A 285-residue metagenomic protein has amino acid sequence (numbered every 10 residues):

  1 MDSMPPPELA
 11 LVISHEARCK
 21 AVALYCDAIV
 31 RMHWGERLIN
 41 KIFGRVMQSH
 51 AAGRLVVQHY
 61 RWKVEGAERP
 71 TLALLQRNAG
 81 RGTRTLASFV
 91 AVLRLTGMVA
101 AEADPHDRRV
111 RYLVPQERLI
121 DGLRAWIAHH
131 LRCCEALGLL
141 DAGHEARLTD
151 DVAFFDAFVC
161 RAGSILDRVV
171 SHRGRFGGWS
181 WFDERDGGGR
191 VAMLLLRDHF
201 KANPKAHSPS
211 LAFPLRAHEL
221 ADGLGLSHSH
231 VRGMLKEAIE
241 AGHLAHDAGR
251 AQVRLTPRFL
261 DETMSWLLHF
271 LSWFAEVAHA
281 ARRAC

Functional and structural regions predicted by a protein language model:
M1-S3, H15-P105, V110-H129, G163-C285: Long compositionally biased, domain-poor regions of proteins
P7-Y25, R147-S164: An acidic intrinsically disordered interaction segment
A125-H172: Compact structured core domains
